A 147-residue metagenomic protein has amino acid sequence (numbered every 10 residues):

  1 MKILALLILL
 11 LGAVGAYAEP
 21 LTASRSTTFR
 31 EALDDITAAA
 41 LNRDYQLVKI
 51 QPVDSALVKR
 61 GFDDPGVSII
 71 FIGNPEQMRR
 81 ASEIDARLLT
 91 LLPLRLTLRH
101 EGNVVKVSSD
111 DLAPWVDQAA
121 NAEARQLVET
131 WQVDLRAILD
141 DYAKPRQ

Functional and structural regions predicted by a protein language model:
I3-G12: Sec-dependent N-terminal signal peptides
L9, H100, Q118: Active-site-proximal flexible loops/turns
G15: N-terminal polybasic phosphate/anion-binding patch
A18-G73: N-terminal secretory signal peptides
R25-L33, I50, L88, N121-V128 (+1 more regions): Solvent-exposed, acidic/flexible segments
L33-T37, S82, L139: A generic alpha-helix structural signal
A56-G102, V107-D110: Mid-chain, structured segments of secreted extracytoplasmic proteins
A113-Q147: C-terminal partner/receptor-binding element of secreted or periplasmic proteins
